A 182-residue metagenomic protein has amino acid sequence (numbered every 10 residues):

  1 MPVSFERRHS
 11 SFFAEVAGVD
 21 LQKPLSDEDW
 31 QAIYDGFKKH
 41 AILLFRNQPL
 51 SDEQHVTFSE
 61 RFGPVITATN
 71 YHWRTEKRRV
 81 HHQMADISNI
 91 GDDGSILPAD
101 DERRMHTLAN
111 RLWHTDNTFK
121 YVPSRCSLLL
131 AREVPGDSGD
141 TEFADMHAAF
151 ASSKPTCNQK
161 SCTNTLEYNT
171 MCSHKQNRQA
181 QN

Functional and structural regions predicted by a protein language model:
P2-I42, R46-N182: Fe(II)/2-oxoglutarate oxygenase catalytic core
